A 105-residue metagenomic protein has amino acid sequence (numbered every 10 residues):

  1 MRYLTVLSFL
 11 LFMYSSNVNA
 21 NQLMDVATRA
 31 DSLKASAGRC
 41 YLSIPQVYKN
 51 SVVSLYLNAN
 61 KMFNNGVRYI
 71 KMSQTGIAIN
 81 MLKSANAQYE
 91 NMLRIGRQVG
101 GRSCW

Functional and structural regions predicted by a protein language model:
M1, L10-F12, R39, Q46 (+2 more regions): Intrinsically disordered, low-complexity segments enriched in small/polar residues
M1-N21: Classical Sec-dependent N-terminal signal peptides that target proteins to the secretory pathway
S16-N19, V26, P45, K71 (+1 more regions): Intrinsic-disorder-associated interaction segments
N21-N60: Amphipathic, heptad-repeat alpha-helical segments
Q22-D31, A37, I77-W105: C-terminal amphipathic alpha-helix
S36, C40-S43, N65, Y69 (+1 more regions): Amphipathic, soluble alpha-helical interaction motifs
Y48-M92: Long, amphipathic, charge-rich alpha-helical segments that form helical bundles/coiled-coils
